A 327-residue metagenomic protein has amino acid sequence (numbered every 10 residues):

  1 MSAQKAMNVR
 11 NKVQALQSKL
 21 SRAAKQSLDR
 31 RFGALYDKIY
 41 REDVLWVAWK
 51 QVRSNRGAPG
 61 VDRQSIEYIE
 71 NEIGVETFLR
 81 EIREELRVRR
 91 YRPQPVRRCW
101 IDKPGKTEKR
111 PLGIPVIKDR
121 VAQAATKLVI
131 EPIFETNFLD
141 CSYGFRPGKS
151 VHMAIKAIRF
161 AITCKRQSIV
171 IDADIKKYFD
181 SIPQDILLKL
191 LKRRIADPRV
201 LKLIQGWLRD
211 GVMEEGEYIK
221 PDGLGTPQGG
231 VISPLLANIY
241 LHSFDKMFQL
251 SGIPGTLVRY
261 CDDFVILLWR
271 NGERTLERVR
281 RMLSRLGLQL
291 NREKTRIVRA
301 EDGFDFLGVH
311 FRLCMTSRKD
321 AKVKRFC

Functional and structural regions predicted by a protein language model:
M1-E72: Non-catalytic, polymerase-adjacent accessory regions of viral genome-replication enzymes
A48-V52, A125, L203-L208: Short alpha-helical scaffolding segments that buttress acidic/His motifs in well-ordered protein cores
I69-E81: N-terminal juxtadomain amphipathic helix that follows a signal peptide/anchor or precedes a small N-terminal auxiliary
E70, V116, I266-R270: Short beta-strand-to-loop capping motifs
F78-E81, E85-W100, P104, E108 (+3 more regions): Conserved polymerase palm-domain catalytic core
G113, K118-A125, I169: Duplex nucleic acid-engaging cores and interfaces of nucleic-acid transaction enzymes
K319-K324: Short, low-complexity, charge-dense intrinsically disordered segments
